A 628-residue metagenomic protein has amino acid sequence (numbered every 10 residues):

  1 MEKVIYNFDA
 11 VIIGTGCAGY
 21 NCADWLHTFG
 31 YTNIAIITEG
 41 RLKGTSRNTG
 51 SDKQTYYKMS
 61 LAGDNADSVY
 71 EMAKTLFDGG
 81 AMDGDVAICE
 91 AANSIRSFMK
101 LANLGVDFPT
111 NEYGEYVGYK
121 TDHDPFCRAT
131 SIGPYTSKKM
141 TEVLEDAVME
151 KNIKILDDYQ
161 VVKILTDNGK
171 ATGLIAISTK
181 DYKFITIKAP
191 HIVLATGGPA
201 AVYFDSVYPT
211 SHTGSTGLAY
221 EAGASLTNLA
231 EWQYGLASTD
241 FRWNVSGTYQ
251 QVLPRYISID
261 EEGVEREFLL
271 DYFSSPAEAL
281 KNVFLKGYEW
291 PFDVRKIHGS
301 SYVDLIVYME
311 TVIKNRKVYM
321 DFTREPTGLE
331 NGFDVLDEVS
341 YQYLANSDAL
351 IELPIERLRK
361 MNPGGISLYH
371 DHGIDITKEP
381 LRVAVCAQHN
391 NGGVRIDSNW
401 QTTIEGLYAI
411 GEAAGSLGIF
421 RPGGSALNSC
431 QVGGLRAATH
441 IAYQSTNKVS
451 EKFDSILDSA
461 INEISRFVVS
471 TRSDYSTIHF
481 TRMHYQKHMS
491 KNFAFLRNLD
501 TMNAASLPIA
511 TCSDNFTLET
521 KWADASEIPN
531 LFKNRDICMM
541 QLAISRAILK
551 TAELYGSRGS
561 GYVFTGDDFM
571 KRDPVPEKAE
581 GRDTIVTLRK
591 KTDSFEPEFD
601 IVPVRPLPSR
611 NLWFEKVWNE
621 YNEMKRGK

Functional and structural regions predicted by a protein language model:
M1-F8, W25, R41-T49, K100 (+10 more regions): Glycine- and aromatic-enriched mobile tails/lids
I5-F8, D181-H191, T403: Core beta-strand elements of the Rossmann-like FAD/NAD(P) dinucleotide-binding domain in flavoenzyme oxidoreductases
A10-I36: N-terminal Rossmann-like FAD-binding beta1-loop-alpha1 element of flavoenzymes
V11-I13, T186-G197, A409: Short hydrophobic core segments
E39-K74, Q233-A237, W243-V252: Conserved N-terminal glycine-rich FAD pyrophosphate-binding loop of Rossmann-like flavoproteins
S97-K183, A195, S238-R242, S246-Y249 (+5 more regions): Conserved redox-cofactor binding core of oxidoreductases
H191-N244, G424-H440: Glycine-rich loop(s) and the adjacent beta-strand/alpha-helix scaffold that form part
S225-G364, H440: An anion/pyrophosphate-binding glycine-rich loop and adjacent beta-alpha core in soluble alpha-beta enzymes
